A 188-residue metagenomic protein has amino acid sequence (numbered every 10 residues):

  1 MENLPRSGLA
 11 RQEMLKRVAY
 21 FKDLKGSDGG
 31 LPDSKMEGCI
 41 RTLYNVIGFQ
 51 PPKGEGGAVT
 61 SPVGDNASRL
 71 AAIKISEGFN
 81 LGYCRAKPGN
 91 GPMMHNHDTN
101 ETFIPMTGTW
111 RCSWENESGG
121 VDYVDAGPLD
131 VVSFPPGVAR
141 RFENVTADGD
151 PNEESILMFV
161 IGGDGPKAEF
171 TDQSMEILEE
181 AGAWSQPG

Functional and structural regions predicted by a protein language model:
M1-E13, A139-G188: Double-stranded beta-helix
M1-E77, P187-G188: A short, N-terminal "cap"/entry segment at the start of jelly-roll beta-barrel domains of the cupin/DSBH fold
P62-R69, N80-H97, P136: Conserved short histidine dyad/triad with adjacent acidic residue
R69-K74, P92-H97, W114, D122-D125 (+1 more regions): Short histidine-centered beta-strand/loop micro-motifs that create catalytic or ligand/metal-coordination sites
Y83-C84, M94-H95, N100-P105, V124 (+1 more regions): His/acidic/aromatic-lined binding-pocket segments of jelly-roll/cupin-type domains and related regulatory beta-sandwich
P88, T99-R111, E115-E117: Glycine- and acidic-residue-biased ligand/ion/polar-headgroup-sensing regions
N90-M93, R111, D130-V132, P136-D148: Histidine-centered metal-chelating micro-motifs
N116-P136: Short acidic-glycine-tyrosine-enriched beta hairpin
